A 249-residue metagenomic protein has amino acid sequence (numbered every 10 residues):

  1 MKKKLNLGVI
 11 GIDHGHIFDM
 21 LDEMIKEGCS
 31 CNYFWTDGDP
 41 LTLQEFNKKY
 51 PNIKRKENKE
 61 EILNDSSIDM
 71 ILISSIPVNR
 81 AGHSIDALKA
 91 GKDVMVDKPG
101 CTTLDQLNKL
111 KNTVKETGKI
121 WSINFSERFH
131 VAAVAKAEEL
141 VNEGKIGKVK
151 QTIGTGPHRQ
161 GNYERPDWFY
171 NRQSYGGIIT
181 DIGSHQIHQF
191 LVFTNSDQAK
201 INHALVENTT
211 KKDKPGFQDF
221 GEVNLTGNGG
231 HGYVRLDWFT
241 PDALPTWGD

Functional and structural regions predicted by a protein language model:
M1-Y50: N-terminal Rossmann-like dinucleotide-binding module
D19, E45, E61, M70 (+5 more regions): Alpha-helical elements of Rossmann-like donor-binding domains used by nucleotide-donor carbohydrate transfer enzymes
M20-L21, F46, V134-K136, G161-D167 (+2 more regions): Short aromatic-enriched loop/helix-cap "lid" or pocket-rim segments at secondary-structure transitions that line
C29, D69, K92, K119-I120 (+1 more regions): Short, well-ordered coil/turn segments that N-cap beta-strands
Y50-T113: Beta-loop-alpha module in the N-terminal Rossmann-like domain of NAD(P)-dependent dehydrogenases, especially those
E57, V96, I123-F125, H203-V206 (+1 more regions): Short loop/edge segments at beta-strand edges and connector loops that shape dinucleotide/nucleotide cofactor-binding
V78, C101-N162: A contiguous active-site-proximal alpha/beta segment in oxidoreductase catalytic domains
R165-G248: Rossmann-like dinucleotide-binding domain that binds NAD(P)(H)
